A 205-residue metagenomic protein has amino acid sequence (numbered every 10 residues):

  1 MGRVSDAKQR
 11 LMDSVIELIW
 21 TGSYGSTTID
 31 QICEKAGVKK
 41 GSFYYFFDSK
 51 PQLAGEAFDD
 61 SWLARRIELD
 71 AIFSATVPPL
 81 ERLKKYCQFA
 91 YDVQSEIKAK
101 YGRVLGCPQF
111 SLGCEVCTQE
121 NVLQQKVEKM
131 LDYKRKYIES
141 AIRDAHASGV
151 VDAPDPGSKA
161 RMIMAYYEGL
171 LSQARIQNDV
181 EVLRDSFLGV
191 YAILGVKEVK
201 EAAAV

Functional and structural regions predicted by a protein language model:
A7-I16, I32, A57-S61, R65 (+1 more regions): Generic hydrophobic, amphipathic alpha-helix propensity
R10, L18-A57: Helix-turn-helix
E56, D70-L105, G157-I163: Hydrophobic alpha-helical connector segments
L80-E81, V104, Q125-M130, A147-M162 (+2 more regions): All-alpha amphipathic helical-bundle segments outside canonical DNA-binding/catalytic cores that form hydrophobic
Q88-E96, D132-D144, V150, Q173-V205: C-terminal peripheral helix-coil segments that are non-catalytic and often amphipathic
K98-V122: Amphipathic alpha-helical segments used for helix-helix packing
L105-S111, P154-Q173, G189-A192: Hydrophobic alpha-helical segments that form the core of small-molecule binding pockets and/or dimer interfaces
S111, T118-H146: Amphipathic alpha-helical packing segments from all-alpha helical-bundle domains
